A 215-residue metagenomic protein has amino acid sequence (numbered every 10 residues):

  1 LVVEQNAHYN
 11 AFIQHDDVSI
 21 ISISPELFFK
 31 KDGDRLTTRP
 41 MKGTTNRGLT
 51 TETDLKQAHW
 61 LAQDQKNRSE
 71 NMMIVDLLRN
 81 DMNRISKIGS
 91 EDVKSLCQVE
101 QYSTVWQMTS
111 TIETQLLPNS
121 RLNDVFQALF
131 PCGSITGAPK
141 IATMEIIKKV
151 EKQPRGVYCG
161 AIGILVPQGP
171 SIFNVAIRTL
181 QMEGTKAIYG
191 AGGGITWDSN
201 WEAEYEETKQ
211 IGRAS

Functional and structural regions predicted by a protein language model:
L1-R213: Extended alpha-helical targeting/anchoring segments, especially N-terminal organellar/secretory targeting helices
